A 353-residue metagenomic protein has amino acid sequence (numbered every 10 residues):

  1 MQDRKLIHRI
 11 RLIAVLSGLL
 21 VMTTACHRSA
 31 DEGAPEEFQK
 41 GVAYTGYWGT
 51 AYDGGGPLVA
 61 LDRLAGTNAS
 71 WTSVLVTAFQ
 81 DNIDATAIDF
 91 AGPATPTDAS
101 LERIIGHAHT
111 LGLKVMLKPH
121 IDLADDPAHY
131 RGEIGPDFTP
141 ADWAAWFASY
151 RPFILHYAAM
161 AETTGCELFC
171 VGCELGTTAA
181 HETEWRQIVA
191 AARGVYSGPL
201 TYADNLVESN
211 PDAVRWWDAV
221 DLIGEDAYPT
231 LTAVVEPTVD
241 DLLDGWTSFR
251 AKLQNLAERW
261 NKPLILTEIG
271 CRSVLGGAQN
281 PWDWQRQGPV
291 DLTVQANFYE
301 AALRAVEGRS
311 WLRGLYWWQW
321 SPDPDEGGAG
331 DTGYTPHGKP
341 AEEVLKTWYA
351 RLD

Functional and structural regions predicted by a protein language model:
Q2-I13: Bacterial N-terminal signal peptides that target proteins for export
T23-A25: C-terminal motif of bacterial Sec signal peptides marking the signal peptidase cleavage site
G33-L64: Boundary/entry segment of secreted carbohydrate-active catalytic domains
E36, P281-W284, T293-A301, A305 (+1 more regions): Aromatic-rich peripheral "rim/lid" segments of glycoside hydrolase catalytic domains that contact and position glycan
T45-G49, A85-D98, D137-A148, G172-A179 (+2 more regions): The substrate-binding groove and active-site-proximal loops of carbohydrate-active enzymes, especially glycoside
T67-T86, A99-T178, V274-G277, W320-D323: Substrate-binding cleft and catalytic face of glycoside hydrolase catalytic domains, especially the flexible beta-alpha
T97-D98, R103, T110-L111, K118 (+6 more regions): Glycoside hydrolase catalytic-domain groove-lining segments
L168, H181-Y202: Active-site neighborhood of glycoside hydrolase catalytic domains
